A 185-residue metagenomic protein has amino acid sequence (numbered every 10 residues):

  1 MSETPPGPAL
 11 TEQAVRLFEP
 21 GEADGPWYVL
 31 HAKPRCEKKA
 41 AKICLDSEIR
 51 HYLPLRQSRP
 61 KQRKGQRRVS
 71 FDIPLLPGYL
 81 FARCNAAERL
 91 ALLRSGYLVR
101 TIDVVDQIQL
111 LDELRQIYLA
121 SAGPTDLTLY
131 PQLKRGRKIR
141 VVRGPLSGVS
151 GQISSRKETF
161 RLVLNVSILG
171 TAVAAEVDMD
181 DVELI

Functional and structural regions predicted by a protein language model:
S2-R140, F160, N165-I185: Acidic-enriched and Gly/Ser
G148-S155: Short beta-strand-centered aromatic/proline hotspots
